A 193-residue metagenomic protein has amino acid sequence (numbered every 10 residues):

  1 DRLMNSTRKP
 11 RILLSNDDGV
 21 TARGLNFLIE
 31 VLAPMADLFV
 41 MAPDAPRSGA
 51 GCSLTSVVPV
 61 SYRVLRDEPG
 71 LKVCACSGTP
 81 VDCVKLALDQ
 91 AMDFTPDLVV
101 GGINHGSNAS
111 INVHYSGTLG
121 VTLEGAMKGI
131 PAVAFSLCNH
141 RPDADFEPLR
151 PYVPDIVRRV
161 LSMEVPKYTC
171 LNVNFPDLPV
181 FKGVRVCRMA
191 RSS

Functional and structural regions predicted by a protein language model:
D1-L3: Short, Lys/Arg-enriched N-terminal segments with co-localized hydrophobic residues within the first ~10-30 amino acids
N5-S15, R23-Q90, F94-T95: A cross-family phosphate/adenosyl-ligand binding-site feature
D18, P46, T79-P80, N104-S107 (+1 more regions): Short glycine-rich anion-binding loops that position phosphate/pyrophosphate groups of nucleotides and phosphorylated
A87-D93, G120-P131: Alpha-helix C-terminal capping segments
L98: Short, Asp-centered acidic motifs that coordinate Mg2+ and/or phosphate in catalytic or ligand-binding sites
S107-S116: Glycine/threonine-rich flexible loop motifs
A126-P148: Glycine-rich phosphate/pyrophosphate-binding loops and their adjacent beta-strand/loop elements at enzyme active sites
E147-S193: Electrostatically charged, flexible surface regions
